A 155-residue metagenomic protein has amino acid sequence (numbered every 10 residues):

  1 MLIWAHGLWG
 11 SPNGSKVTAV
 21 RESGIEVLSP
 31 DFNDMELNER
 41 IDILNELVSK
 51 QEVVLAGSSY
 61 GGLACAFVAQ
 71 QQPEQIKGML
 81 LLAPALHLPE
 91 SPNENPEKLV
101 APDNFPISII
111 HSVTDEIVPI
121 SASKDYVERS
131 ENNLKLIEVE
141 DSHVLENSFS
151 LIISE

Functional and structural regions predicted by a protein language model:
M1-Q51: Active-site catalytic motif of lipid deacylating hydrolases and related acyltransferases
G7, P30-N33, L80-L88, D141: Active-site nucleophile loop of the alpha/beta-hydrolase fold
S11, H87-L88, T114-V118, H143-V144: Acidic catalytic loop of the alpha/beta-hydrolase fold
K16-V17, E94, P119-E128: Short alpha-helix in the alpha/beta-hydrolase fold that links the catalytic acid
V54-A56, M79: Conserved alpha/beta-hydrolase fold motif
A56-A66: Gly/Ala-rich beta-loop-alpha elbow adjacent to hydrolase catalytic centers
P102-D103, S108-H111, D115: Short beta-strand/loop motif that positions the catalytic acidic residue of the alpha/beta-hydrolase fold
S142, E146-E155: Post-His helix in hydrolase/transferase enzymes
